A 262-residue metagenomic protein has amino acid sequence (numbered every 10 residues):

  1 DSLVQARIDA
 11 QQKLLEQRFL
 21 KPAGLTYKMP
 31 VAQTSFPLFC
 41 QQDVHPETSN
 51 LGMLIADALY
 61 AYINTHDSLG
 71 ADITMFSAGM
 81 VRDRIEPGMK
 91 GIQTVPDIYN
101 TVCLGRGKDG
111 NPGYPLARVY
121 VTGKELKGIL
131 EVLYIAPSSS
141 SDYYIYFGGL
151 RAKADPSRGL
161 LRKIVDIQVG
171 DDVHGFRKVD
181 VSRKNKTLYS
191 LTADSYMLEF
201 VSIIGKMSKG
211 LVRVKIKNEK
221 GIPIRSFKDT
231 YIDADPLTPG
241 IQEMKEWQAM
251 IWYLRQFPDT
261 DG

Functional and structural regions predicted by a protein language model:
D1-G262: Catalytic centers of hydrolytic enzymes
